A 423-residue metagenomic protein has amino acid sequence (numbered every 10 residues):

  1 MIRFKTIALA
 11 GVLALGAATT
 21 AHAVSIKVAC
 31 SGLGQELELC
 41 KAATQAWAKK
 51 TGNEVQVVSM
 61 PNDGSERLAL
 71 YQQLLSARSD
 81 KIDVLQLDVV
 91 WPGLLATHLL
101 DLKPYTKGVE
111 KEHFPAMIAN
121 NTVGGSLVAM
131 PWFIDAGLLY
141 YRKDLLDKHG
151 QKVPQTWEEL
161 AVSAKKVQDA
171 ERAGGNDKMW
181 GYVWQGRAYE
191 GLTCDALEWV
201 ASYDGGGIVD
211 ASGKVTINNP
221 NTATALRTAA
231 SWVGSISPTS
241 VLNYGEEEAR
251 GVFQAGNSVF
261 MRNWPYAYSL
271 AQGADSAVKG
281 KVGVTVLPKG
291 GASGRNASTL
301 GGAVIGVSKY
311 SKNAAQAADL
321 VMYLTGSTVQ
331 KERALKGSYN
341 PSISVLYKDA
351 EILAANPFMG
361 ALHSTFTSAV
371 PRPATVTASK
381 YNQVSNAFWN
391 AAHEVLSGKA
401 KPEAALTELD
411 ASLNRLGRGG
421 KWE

Functional and structural regions predicted by a protein language model:
K27, A46-A116, N120-T122, D144-Q155 (+5 more regions): Extracytoplasmic "Venus flytrap"/periplasmic binding protein-like
K49, E54, D147, T367-E423: Conserved C-terminal helix/tail region of periplasmic/extracytoplasmic solute-binding proteins
K81-D83, V109-L145, W180-G181, G294-A297 (+1 more regions): A structural signal for short loop-to-beta-strand junctions that line the ligand-binding cleft of periplasmic/secreted
D88-A136, D177-K178, L192-D195, K279-T285 (+2 more regions): Hinge/lid segment of periplasmic solute-binding proteins
K103-A119, R172, W180-E190, Y203-T224 (+4 more regions): Short, solvent-exposed loop/beta-turn-alpha elements that line the ligand-binding surface or hinge of extracytoplasmic
V128-M130, G137, A161-K214, S258: Extracytoplasmic/periplasmic solute-binding protein
A164-K166, A211-L242, L287: Glycine-centered hinge/linker elements that transmit conformational signals in sensory and ligand-binding systems
Y266-K279, G290-N390, G420-W422: C-terminal lobe and pocket-closing loops of periplasmic/extracytoplasmic Venus-flytrap solute-binding proteins
